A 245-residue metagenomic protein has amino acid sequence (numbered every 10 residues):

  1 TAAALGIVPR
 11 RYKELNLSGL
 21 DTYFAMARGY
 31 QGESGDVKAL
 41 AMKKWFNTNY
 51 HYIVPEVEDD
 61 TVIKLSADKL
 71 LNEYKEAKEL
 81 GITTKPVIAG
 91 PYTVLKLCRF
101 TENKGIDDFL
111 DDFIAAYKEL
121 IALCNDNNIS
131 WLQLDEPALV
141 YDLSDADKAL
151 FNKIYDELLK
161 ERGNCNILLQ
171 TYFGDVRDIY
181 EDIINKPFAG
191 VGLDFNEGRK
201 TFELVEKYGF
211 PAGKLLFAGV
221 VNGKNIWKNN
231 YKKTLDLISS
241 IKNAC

Functional and structural regions predicted by a protein language model:
T1-C245: Domain-level signal for soluble alpha/beta catalytic cores
